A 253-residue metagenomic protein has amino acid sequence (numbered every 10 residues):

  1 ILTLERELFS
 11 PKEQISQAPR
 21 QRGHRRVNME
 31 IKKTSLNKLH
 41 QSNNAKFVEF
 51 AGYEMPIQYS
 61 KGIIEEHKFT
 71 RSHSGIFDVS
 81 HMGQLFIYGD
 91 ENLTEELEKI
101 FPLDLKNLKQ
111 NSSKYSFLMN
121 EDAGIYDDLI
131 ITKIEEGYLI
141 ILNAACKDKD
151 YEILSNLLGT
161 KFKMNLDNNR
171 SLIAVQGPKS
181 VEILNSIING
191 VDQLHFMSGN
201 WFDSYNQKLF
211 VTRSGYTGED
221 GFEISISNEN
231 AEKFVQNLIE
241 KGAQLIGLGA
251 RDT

Functional and structural regions predicted by a protein language model:
K12-Q17: Charged/polar low-complexity intrinsically disordered segments
R20-N28: Short, Lys/Arg-enriched N-terminal segments with co-localized hydrophobic residues within the first ~10-30 amino acids
M29-T253: Basic, glycine/lysine-rich polyanion-binding surfaces/domains
